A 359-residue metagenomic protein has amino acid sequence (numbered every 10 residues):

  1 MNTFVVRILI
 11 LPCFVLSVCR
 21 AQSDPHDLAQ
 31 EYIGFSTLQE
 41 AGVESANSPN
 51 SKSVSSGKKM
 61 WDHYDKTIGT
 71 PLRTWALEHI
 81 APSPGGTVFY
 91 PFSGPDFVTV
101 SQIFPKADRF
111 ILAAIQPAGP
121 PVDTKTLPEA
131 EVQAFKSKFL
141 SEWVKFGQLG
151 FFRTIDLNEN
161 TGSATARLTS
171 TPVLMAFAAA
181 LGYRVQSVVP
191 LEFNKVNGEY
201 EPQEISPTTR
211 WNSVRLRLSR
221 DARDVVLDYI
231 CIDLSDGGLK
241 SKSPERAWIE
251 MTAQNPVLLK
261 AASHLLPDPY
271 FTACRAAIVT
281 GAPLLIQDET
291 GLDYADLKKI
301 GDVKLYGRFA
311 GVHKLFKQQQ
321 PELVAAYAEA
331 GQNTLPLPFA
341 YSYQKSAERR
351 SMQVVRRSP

Functional and structural regions predicted by a protein language model:
M1-R7: Positively charged n-region of N-terminal signal peptides that target proteins for export
R7-S17: Bacterial N-terminal signal peptides
P12, K145-G147, R167-A176, A180 (+2 more regions): Composition-driven recognition of long, C-terminal low-complexity regions enriched in serine/threonine
Q22-G147, R217-L218, A222, V226-P359: Non-globular targeting/processing and membrane-anchoring segments
S93-F104, L149-M175: Short, thiol/selenol-centered motifs that function as redox-active sites or metal-ligating centers
A178-I249: Active-site/pore-lining binding-face segments in mid-to-C-terminal subdomains
